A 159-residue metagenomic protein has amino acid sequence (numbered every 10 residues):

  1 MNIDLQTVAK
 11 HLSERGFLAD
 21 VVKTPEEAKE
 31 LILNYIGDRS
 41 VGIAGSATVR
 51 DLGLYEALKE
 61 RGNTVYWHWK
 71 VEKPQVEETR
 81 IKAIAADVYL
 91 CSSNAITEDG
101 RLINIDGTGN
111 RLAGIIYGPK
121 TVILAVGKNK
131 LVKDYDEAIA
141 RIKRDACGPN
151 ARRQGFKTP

Functional and structural regions predicted by a protein language model:
M1-V8, L52-G53, R61-G62, K133-A151: Unusually extended, aromatic-enriched hydrophobic runs near protein termini
N2-I81, A85-L90: N-terminal active-site beta-alpha-beta segment that forms phosphate/nucleotide-binding and substrate-recognition loops
I84-P159: Conserved phosphate- and dinucleotide-binding cores of soluble alpha/beta proteins, encompassing both enzyme active
